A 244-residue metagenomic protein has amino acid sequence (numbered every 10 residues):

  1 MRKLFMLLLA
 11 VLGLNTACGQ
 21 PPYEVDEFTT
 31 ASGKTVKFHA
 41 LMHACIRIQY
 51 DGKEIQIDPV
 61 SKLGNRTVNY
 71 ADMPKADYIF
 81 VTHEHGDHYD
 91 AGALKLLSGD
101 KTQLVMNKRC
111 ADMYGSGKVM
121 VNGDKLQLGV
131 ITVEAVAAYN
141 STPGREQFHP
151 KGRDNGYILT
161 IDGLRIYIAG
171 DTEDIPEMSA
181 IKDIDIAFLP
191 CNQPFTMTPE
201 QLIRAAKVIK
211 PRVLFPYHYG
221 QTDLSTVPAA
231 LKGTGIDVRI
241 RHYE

Functional and structural regions predicted by a protein language model:
R2-L9, G13-D51, A230-T234, Y243: Zn-dependent metallo-beta-lactamase
Y23-G33, L41, C45-E84, A91-K95 (+2 more regions): Pre-active-site segment of Zn-dependent metallo-hydrolases
T30-F38, Q49-I55, K125-E134, T160-I166: Beta-strand-turn-beta hairpins that frame and shape the catalytic cleft of phosphate-ester-processing enzymes
Q56-V60, A76-D87, L104-K108, Y167-G170 (+3 more regions): Active-site neighborhood of phospho(di)ester-bond hydrolases with catalytic His/Asp-centered motifs
K62-N65, H85-Y89, A111-M113, D124-Q127 (+4 more regions): Active-site environment of divalent metal-dependent phosphoester hydrolases
T67-L126: Active-site HxH/HxHxD metal-binding segment of metal-dependent hydrolases
S116-G129, K151, I203, K207-E244: Binuclear metal-ion centers of metallo-dependent hydrolases, dominated by the metallo-beta-lactamase
N140-V208: Active-site-proximal loop/helix segments of hydrolase catalytic cores
